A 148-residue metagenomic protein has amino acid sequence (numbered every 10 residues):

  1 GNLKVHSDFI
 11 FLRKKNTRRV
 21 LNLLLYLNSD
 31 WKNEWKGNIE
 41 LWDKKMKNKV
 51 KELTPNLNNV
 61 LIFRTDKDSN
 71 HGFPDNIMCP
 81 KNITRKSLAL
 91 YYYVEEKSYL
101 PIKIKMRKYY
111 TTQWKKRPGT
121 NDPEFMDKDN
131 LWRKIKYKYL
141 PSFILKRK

Functional and structural regions predicted by a protein language model:
G1-R13: Conserved short histidine dyad/triad with adjacent acidic residue
I10-R19, S29-K148: Catalytic core of Fe(II)/2-oxoglutarate
N22-L24: Eukaryotic charged/polar low-complexity linker/IDR segments
